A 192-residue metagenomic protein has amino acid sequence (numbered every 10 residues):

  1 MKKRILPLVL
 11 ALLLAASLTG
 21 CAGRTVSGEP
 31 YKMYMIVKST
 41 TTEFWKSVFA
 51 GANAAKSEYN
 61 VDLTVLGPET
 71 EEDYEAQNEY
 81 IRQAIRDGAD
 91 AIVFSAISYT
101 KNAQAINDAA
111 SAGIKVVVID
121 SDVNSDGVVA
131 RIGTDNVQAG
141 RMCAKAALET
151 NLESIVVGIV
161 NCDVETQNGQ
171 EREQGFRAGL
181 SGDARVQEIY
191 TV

Functional and structural regions predicted by a protein language model:
R4-G23: Sec-dependent N-terminal signal peptides of Gram-positive bacterial secreted proteins and lipoproteins
C21-V192: A residue-level marker of the well-folded mature domains of exported/periplasmic proteins
